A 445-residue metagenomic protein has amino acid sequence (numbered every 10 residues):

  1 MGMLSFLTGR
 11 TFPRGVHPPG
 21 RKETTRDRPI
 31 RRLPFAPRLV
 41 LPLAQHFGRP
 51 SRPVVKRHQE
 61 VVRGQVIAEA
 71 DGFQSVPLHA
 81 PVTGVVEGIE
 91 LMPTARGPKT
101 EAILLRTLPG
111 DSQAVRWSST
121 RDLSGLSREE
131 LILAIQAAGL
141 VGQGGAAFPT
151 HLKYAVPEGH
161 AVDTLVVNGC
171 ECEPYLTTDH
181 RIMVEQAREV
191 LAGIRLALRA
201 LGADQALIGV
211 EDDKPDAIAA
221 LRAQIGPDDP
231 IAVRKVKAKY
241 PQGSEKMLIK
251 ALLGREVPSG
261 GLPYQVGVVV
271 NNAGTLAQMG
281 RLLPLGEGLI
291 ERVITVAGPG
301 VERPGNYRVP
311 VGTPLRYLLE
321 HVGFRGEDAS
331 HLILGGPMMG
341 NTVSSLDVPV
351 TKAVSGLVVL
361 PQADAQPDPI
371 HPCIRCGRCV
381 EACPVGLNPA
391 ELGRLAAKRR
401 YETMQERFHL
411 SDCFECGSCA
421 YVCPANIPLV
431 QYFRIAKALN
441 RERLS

Functional and structural regions predicted by a protein language model:
M1-V54: N-terminal, Lys/Arg-enriched amphipathic/low-complexity engagement segments that precede the first folded domain
K56-E69, G88: Short, well-structured beta-strand-loop connectors
G84-V86: Conserved hydrophobic positions within beta-strands
I89-T94, R325: Short, conserved beta-turn/loop elements at beta-strand boundaries and strand-helix junctions
L108-G139, G144, Y175-L176, R181 (+2 more regions): Flanking helices and flexible, charged tails adjoining ferredoxin-like Fe-S electron-transfer domains in multi-subunit
I135-F148, E158-V162, N168-V190, L276 (+3 more regions): Conserved mixed alpha/beta catalytic, RNA-binding, or beta-rich assembly cores of soluble enzyme, regulatory
D204-L315, H321-D328, G336: Hydrophobic alpha-helical positions that pack around
V354-I370, V380, P384-S445: Ferredoxin-type iron-sulfur electron-transfer modules in oxidoreductases and energy-metabolism complexes
